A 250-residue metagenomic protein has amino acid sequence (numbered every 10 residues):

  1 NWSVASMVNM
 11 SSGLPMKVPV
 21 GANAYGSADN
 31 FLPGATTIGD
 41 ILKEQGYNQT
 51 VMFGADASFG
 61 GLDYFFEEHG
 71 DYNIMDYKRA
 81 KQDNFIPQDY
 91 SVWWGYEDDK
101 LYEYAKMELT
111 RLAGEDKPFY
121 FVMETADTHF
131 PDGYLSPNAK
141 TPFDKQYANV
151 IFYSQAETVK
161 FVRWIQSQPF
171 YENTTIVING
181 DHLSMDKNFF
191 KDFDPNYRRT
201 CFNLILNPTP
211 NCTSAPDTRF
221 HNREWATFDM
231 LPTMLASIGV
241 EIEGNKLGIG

Functional and structural regions predicted by a protein language model:
N1-G250: Solvent-exposed soluble domains appended to multi-pass membrane proteins
